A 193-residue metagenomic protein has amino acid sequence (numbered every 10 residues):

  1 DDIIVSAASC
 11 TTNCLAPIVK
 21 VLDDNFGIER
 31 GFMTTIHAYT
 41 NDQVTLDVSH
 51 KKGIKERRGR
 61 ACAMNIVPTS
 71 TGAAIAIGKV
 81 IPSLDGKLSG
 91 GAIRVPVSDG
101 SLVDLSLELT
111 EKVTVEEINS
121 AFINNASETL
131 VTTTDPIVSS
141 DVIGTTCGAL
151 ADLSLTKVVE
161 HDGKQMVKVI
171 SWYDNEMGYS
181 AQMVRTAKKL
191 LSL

Functional and structural regions predicted by a protein language model:
D1-V5: Rossmann-fold NAD(P)-binding glycine/threonine-rich loop
A7-C10, T35-H37, L153-S154, W172-Y173: Fold-independent oxyanion-binding glycine-rich loops and adjacent beta-strand/coil segments at enzyme active sites
S9-F26: Alpha-helical support elements that line or immediately flank enzyme active sites and cofactor-binding pockets
C10, T69, T110, D174-N175: Structured loop/turn residues at secondary-structure junctions
N13, V113, M177-G178: A generic structural signal for alpha-helix starts
V21-D24, A121-N125, R185-K189: Short, solvent-exposed amphipathic alpha-helical segments in soluble enzyme and RNA/protein-processing domains
G27-R30, T35-V167: C-terminal substrate-binding/catalytic lobe of Rossmann-fold NAD(P)-dependent oxidoreductases
G148-L193: NAD(P)-dependent Rossmann-like dehydrogenase/reductase catalytic/cofactor-binding core
